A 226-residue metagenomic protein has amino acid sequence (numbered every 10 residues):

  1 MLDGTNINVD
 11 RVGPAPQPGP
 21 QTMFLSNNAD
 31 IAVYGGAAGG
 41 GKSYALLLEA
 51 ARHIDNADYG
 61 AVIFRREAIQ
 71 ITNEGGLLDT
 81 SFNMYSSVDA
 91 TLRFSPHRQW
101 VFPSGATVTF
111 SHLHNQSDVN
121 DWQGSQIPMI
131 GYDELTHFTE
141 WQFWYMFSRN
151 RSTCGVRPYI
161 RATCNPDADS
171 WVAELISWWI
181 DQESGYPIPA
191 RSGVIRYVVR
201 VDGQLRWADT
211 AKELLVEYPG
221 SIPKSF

Functional and structural regions predicted by a protein language model:
M1-F226: Phosphate/NTP-binding elements of NTP-utilizing enzymes
